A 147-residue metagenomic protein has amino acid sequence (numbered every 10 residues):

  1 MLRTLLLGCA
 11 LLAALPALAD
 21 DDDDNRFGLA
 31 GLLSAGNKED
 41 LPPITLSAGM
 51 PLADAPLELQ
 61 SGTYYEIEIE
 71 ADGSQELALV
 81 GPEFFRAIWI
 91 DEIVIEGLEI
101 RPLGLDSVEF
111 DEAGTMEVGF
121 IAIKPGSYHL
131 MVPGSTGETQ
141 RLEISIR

Functional and structural regions predicted by a protein language model:
M1-T4: Positively charged n-region of N-terminal signal peptides that target proteins for export
L6-L11: Hydrophobic helical h-region of N-terminal Sec-dependent signal peptides in bacterial secretory/periplasmic proteins
A14-P16: N-terminal signal peptide c-region/cleavage motif recognized by signal peptidases
D20-A35, L103-R147: Extracellular/periplasmic metallocenter environments
G31-E66, D72, L103: N-terminal edge beta-strand
P43-S47, P56-E58, E66-E68, E76 (+4 more regions): Ser/Thr- (and often Asn-) enriched beta-sheet segments in non-cytosolic proteins
D54-E83, E117-I123, H129-M131: Beta-strand cores of secreted/periplasmic/IMS beta-sandwich domains, seen most often in copper-related folds
Q75-F110, L142-I144: Histidine- and aromatic-enriched segments that form or immediately flank copper-ligand environments
